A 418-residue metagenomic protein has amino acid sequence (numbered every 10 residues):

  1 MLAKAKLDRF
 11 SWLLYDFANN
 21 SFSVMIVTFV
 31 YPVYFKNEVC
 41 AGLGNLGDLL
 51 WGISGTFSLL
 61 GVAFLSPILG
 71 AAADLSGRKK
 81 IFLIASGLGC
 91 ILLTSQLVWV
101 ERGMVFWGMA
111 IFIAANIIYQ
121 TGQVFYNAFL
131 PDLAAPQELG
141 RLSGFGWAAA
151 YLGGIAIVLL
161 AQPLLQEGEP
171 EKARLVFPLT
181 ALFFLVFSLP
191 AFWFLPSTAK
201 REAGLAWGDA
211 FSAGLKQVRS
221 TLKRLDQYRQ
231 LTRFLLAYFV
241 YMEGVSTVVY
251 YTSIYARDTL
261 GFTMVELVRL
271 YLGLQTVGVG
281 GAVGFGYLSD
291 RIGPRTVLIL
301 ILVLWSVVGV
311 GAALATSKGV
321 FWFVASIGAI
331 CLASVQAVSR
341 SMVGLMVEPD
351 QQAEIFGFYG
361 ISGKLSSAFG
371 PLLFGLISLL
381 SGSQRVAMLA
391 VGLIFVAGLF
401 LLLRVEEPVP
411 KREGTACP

Functional and structural regions predicted by a protein language model:
M1-F10, P196-L236: Juxtamembrane intracellular "pre-TM" segments in multi-pass secondary transporters
V24-D48, Y250-L267: Short amphipathic helix-loop junctions that connect adjacent transmembrane helices in Major Facilitator Superfamily/SLC
G44-G47, Q162-L182, L376-F395: A membrane-interface helix-boundary motif in multi-pass transporters
F64-R78, G280-P294, S378: Helix-to-loop junctions at the C-terminal end of transmembrane segments in multipass secondary transporters
I81-Q96, T296-G311: Structural signature of the two symmetry-related core transmembrane helices
L93, G103-G122, V320-S334: Hydrophobic core of transmembrane alpha-helices in multi-pass small-molecule transporters, especially MFS/SLC-type
T121-A134, S334-V347: Intracellular juxtamembrane helix-capping segments at the cytosolic ends of symmetry-related transmembrane helices
R141-A161, G360-G370: Glycine-rich segments within core transmembrane alpha-helices of 12-TM secondary carriers
